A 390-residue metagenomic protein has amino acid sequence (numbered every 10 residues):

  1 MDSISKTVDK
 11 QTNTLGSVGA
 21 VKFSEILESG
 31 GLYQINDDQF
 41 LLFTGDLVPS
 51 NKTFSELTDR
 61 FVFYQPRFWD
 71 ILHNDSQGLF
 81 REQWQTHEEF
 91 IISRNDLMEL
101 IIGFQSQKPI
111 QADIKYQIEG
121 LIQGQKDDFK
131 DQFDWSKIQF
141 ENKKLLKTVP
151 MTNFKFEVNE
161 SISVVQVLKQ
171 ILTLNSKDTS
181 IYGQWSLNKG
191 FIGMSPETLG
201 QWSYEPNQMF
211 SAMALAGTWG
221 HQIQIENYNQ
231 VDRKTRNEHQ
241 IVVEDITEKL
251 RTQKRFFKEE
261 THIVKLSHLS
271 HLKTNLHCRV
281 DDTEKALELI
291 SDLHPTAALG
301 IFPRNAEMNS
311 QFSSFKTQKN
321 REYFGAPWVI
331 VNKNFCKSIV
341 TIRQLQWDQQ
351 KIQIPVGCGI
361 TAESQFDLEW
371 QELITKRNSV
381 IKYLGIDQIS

Functional and structural regions predicted by a protein language model:
M1-E56: An N-terminal JmjN-like helical accessory module and its immediate linker preceding a catalytic domain
S24-L47, T152, E157-I241, H294 (+1 more regions): An anion-binding catalytic pocket shared by soluble metabolic enzymes
N36-Q39, T44-I101: Glycine-rich, N-terminal phosphate-binding loop and its surrounding beta-alpha-beta segment
Y64, E141-T152, Q184-L187: ATP-grasp fold ATP-binding core
Y64, K143, G200, E244 (+3 more regions): A residue-level signal for conserved active-site and pocket-lining positions in enzyme catalytic cores
Y64-Q65, S180-Q184, E322-V329: A short glycine-rich, hydrophobically flanked beta-strand micro-motif that places a catalytic Asp/Glu for divalent metal
T86-H87, S93-D127, D131-D134, F156-N159 (+3 more regions): Contiguous alpha-helical scaffold segments within structured protein domains that host functional hotspots
T283-S390: Conserved hydrophobic core element of enzyme catalytic domains
